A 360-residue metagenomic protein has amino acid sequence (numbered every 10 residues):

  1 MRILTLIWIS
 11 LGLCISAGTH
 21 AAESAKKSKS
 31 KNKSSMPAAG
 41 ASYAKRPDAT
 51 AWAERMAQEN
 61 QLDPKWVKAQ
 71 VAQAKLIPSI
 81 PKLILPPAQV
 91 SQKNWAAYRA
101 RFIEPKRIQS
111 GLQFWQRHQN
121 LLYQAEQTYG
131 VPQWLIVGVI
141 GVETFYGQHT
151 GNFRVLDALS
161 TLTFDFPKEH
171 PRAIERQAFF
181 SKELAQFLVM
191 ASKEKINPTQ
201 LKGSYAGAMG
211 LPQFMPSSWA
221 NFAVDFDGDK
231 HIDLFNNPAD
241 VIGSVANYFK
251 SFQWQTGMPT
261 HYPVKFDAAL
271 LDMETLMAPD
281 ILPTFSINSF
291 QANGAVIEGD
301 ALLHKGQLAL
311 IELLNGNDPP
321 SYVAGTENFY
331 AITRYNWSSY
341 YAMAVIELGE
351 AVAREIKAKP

Functional and structural regions predicted by a protein language model:
L6-C14: Bacterial N-terminal signal peptides
A17-A21: Sec/Tat signal peptide C-region and signal peptidase I cleavage site
A25-E126: An acidic, Gly/Ser/Thr/Pro-rich helix-cap/linker signature
K68-L76, P132-G147, F187-M190, V245-A246: Short, functionally critical alpha-helical segments immediately adjacent to catalytic or ligand/cofactor-binding
L76-L83, T144-R154, D165-H170, K193-T199 (+2 more regions): Secretory-pathway/luminal and periplasmic proteins that interact with or process carbohydrate-rich
L156-K168, M209-V224, V245: Substrate-binding/active-site groove segments that recognize and process beta-1,4-linked N-acetyl-hexosamine
F226-L234: Acidic, glycine-anchored loop motifs typical of Ca2+
D267-P360: C-terminal soluble interaction/assembly domains
